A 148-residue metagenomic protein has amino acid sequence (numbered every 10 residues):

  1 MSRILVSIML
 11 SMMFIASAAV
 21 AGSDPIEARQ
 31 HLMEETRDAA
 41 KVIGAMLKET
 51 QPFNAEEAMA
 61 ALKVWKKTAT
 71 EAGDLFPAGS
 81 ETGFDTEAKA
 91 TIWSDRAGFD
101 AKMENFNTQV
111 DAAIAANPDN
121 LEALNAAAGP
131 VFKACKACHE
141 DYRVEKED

Functional and structural regions predicted by a protein language model:
M1-I4: Positively charged n-region of N-terminal signal peptides that target proteins for export
S7-A16: Bacterial N-terminal signal peptides
G22-F132: Extracytoplasmic c-type cytochrome modules immediately beyond a signal peptide or single-pass transmembrane anchor
V131-Y142: The canonical Cys-X-X-Cys-His
K146-E147: Short Cys/His-rich "knuckle" micro-motifs
